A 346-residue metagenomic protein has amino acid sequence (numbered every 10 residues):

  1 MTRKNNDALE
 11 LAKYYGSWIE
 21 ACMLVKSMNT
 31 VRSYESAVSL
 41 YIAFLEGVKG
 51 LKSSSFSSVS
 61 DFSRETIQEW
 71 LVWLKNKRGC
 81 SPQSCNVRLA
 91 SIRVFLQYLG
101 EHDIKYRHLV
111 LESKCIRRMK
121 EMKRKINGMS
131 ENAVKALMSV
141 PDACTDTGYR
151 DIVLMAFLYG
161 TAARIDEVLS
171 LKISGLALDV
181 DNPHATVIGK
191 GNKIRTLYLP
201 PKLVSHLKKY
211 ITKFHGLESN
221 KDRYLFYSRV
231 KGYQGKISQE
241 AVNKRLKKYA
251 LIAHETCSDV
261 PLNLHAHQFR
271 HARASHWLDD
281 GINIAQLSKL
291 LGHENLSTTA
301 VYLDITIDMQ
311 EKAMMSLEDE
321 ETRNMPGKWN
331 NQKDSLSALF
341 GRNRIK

Functional and structural regions predicted by a protein language model:
M1-K346: Conserved catalytic core of the tyrosine transesterase superfamily
